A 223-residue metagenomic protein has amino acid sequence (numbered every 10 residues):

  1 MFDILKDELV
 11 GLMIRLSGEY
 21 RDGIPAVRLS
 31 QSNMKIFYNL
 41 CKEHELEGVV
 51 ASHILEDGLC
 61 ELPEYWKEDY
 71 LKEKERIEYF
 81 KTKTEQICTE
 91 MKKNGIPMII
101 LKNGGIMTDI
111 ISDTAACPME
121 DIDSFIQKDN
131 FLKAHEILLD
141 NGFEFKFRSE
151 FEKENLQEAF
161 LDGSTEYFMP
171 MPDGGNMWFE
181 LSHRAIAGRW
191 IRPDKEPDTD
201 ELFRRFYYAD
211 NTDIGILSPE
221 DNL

Functional and structural regions predicted by a protein language model:
M1-E120, I126-L223: Conserved NTP-donor binding/palm subdomain of two-metal-ion nucleotidyltransferases/polymerases, i.e., the charged
